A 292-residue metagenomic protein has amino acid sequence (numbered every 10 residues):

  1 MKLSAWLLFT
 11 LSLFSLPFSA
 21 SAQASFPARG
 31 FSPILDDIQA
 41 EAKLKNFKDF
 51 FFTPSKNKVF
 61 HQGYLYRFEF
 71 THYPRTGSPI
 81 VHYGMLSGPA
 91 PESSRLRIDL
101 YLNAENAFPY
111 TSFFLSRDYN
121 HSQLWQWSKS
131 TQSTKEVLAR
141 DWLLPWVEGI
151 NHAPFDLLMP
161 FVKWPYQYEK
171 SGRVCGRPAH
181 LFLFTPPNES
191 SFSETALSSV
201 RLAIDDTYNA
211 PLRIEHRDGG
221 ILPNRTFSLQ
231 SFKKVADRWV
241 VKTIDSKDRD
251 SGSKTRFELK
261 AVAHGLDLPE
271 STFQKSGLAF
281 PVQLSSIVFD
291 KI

Functional and structural regions predicted by a protein language model:
M1-A5: Positively charged n-region of N-terminal signal peptides that target proteins for export
W6-P17: Bacterial N-terminal signal peptides
A20-A24: Boundary at the C-terminal end of the N-terminal hydrophobic targeting segment
S25-F51, V59-Q62, L115-S198, S276-I292: Flexible, processing/modification-adjacent segments and terminal tails in exported/periplasmic/extracellular proteins
D49-Y73, L96-R97: A short, Trp-centered hydrophobic/proline-enriched beta-strand micro-motif
F51-F52, Y83-A90, L115, S228-K234: Extended lipid/amphipathic-ligand handling interfaces
K56-Y64, P91-E92, C175-R177, T207 (+1 more regions): Edge/loop elements at the starts and ends of beta-strands within beta-rich repeat scaffolds
N103, E148-L157, R177-Q274: Gly/Pro-enriched, hydrophobic low-complexity segments that function as extracytoplasmic propeptides/linkers
